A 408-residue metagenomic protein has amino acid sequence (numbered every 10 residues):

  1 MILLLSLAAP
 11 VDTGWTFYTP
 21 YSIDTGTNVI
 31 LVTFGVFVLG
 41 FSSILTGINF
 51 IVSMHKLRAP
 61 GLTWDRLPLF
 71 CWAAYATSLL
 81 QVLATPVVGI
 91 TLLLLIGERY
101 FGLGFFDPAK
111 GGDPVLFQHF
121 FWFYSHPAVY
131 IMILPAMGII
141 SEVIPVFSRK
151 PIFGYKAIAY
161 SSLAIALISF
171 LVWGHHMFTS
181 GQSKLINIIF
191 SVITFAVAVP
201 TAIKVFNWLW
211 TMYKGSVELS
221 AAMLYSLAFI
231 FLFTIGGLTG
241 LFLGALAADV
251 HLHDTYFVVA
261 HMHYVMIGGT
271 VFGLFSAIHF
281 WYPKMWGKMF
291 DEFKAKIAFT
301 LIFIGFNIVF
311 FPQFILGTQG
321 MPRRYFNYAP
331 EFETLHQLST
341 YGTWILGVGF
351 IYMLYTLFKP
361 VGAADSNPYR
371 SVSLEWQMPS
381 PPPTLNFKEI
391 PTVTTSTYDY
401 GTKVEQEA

Functional and structural regions predicted by a protein language model:
M1-A408: Membrane-embedded and interfacial regions of multi-pass energy-transducing membrane proteins
